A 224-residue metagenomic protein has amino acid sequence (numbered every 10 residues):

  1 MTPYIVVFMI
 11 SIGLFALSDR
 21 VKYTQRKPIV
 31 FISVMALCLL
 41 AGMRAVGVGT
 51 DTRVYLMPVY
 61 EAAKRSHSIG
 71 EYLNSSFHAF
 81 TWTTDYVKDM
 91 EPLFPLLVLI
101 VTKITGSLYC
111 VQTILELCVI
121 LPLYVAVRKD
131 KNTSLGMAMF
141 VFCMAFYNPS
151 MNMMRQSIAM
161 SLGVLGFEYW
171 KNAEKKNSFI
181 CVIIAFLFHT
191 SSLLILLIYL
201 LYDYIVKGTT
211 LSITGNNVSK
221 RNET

Functional and structural regions predicted by a protein language model:
M1-L37: Start-transfer (signal-anchor) and selected internal transmembrane alpha helices of multi-pass inner/ER membrane
T24-K27, I32, Y124-M144: Transmembrane-helix signature of polytopic, membrane-embedded enzymes that assemble or transfer cell-envelope glycans
R53-K64, E71-G106: Short hydrophobic/aromatic helix or loop-helix immediately within or flanking a transmembrane segment in polytopic
R53-L56, A63-I69, P95, Y199 (+1 more regions): Alpha-helical transmembrane segments and terminal signal-anchor/GPI-anchor hydrophobic tails, characterized by long
V98-T102, V111-P122, Q156, L162: Transmembrane alpha-helices of multi-pass, membrane-embedded glycan-processing enzymes that use lipid-linked
F146, N177-L200: Membrane-interface alpha helices of multi-pass inner-membrane proteins
M151-S157: Short acidic/glycine- and proline-prone juxtamembrane loop motifs at membrane-interface regions of multi-pass membrane
G163-N177: Membrane-interface transmembrane helices that cradle and orient dolichyl/undecaprenyl
